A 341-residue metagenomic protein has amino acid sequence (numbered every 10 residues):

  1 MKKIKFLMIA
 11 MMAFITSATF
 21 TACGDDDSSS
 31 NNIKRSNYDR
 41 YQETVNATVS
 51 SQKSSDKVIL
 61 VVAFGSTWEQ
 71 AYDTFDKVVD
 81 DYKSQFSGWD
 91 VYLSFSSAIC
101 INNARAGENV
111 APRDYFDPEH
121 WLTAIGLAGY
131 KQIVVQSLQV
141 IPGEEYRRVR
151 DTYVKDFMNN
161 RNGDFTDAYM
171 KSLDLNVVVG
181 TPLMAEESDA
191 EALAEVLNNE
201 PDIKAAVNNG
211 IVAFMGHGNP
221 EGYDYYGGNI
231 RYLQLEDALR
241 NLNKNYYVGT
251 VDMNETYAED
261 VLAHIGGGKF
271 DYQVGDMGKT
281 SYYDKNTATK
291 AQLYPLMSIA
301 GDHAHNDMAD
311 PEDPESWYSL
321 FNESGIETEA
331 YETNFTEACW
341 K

Functional and structural regions predicted by a protein language model:
M1-M8: Bacterial N-terminal signal peptides that target proteins for export
I9-I15: Outer/extracellular conduits and scaffolds centered on Gram-negative outer-membrane beta-barrels
A18-A22: C-terminal motif of bacterial Sec signal peptides marking the signal peptidase cleavage site
D25-K341: Active-site-proximal alpha-helix that buttresses catalytic centers in soluble enzyme cores
